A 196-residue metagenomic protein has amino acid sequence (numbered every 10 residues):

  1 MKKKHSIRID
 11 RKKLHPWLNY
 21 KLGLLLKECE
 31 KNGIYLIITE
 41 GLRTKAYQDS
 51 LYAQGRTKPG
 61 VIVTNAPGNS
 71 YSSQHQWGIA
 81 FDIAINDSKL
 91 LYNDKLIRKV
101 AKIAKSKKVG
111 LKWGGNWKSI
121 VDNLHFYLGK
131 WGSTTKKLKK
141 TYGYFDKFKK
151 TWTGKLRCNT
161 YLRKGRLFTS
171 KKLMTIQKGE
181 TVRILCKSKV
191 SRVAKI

Functional and structural regions predicted by a protein language model:
M1-E40: Active-site acidic/histidine clusters and adjacent loop/turn architecture that either coordinate catalytic ions
L14, L18-K21, L25, Y47 (+6 more regions): Stable alpha-helical elements in mature extracytoplasmic
I38-L51: Acidic helix-start/capping segments at beta-turn-to-alpha-helix junctions
S50-K58: Glycine-rich loop at the start of a catalytic domain that most often binds anionic cofactors/ligands
T64-K149: Catalytic cores and adjacent binding grooves of peptidoglycan-active enzymes
R157, Y161-K164: Core beta-strand residues in small-molecule sensory/regulatory alpha/beta domains
R166-K171: Short alpha-helix capping/helix-loop boundary micro-motifs
T175-I196: SH3/SH3-like beta-barrel superfamily modules
